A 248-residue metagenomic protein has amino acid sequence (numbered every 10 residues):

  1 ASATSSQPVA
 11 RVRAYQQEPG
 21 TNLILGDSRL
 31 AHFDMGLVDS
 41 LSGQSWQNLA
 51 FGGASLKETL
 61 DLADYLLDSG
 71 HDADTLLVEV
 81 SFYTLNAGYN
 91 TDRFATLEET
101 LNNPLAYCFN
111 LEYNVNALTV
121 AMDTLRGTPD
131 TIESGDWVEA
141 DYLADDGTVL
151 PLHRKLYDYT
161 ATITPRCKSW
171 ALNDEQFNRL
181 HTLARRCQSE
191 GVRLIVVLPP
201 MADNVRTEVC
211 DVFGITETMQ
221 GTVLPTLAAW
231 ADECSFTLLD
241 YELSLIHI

Functional and structural regions predicted by a protein language model:
A1-P19: N-terminal secretory targeting modules
G20-T21, Q44, D72-T75, S189-L194 (+1 more regions): Loop/turn elements at helix/coil->beta-strand transitions in domains of secreted/extracellular proteins
L25, R29-Y107: Membrane-embedded segments
N48-G53, C167-N173, F213-T216: Second-shell loop/turn segments in exported
L60, N173-H181, T216-L227: Well-ordered, non-membrane alpha-helical segments in soluble/globular domains
E79-V80, Y89-R193, P199: Secreted/periplasmic serine-hydrolase-like ester/acetyl group-modifying domain
N204-D240: Substrate-gating cap/lid alpha-helix
I246-I248: Conserved small/polar residues in nucleotide/adenosyl-binding loops
